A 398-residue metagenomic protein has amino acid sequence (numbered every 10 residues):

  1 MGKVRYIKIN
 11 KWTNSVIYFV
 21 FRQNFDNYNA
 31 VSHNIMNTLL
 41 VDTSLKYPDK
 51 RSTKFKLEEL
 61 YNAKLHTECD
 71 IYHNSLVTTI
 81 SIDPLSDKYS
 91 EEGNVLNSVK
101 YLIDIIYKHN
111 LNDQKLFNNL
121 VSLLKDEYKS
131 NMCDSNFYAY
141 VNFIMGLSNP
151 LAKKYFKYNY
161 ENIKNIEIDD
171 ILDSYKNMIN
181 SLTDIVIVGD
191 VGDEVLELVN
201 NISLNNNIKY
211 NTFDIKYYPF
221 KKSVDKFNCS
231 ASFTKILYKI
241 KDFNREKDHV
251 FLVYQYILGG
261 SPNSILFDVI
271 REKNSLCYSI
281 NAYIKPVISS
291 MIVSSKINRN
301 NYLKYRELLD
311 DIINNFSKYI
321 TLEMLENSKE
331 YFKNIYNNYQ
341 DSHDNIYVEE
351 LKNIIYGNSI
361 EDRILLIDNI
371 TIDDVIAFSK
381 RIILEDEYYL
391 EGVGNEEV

Functional and structural regions predicted by a protein language model:
M1-L60, N159, L172-V269, E387-V398: His/Glu-rich zincin catalytic helix
I7, T13-H33, K50-D104, F137-E161 (+5 more regions): M16 family metallopeptidases and their MPP-like homologs
T43-K46, D87-Y89, K108-K115: Short, polar/flexible loop-turn hinges at active-site or ligand-entry regions and domain interfaces
Y107-K108, K125, K129, K176 (+2 more regions): Sec-exported extracytoplasmic/periplasmic mature domains
D113-L123, Y138-I144, Y158-Y160, Y210-K221: Short, surface-exposed recognition loops or helix-turn segments adjacent to catalytic cores
D126-C133, F220-K235, K333-D344: Short, low-order "capping/linker" segments at domain edges
I163-D173: Active-site glycine-rich loop that binds ribose-phosphate moieties when present
I372-K380: Low-complexity, intrinsically disordered Gly/Pro/Thr-rich segments
